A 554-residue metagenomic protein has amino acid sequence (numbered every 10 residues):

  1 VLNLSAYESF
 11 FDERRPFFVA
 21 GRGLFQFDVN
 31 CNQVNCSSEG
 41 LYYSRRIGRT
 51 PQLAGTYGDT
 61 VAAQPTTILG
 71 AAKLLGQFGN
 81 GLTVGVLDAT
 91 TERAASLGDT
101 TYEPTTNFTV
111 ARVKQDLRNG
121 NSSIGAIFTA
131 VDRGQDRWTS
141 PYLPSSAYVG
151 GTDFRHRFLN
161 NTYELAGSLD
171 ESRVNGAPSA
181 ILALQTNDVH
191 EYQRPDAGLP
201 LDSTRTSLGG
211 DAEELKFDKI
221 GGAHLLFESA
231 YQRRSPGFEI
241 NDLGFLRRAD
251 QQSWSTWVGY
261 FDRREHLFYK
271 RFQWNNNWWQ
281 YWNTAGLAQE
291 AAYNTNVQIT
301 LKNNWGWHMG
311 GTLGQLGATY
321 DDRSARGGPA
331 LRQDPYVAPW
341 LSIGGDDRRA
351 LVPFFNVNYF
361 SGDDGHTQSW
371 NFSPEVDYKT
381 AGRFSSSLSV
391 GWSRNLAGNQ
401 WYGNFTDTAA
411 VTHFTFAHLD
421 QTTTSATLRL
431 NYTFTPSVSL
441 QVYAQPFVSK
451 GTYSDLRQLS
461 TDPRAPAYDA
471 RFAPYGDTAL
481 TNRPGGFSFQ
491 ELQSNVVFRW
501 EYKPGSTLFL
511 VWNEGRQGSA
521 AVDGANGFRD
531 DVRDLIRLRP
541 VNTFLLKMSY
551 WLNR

Functional and structural regions predicted by a protein language model:
V1-N275, W279-Q280, G310-T319, V337 (+2 more regions): Outer-membrane beta-barrel channel domains
T67, E164-R554: Exposed, low-structure sequence patches enriched in small/polar residues
